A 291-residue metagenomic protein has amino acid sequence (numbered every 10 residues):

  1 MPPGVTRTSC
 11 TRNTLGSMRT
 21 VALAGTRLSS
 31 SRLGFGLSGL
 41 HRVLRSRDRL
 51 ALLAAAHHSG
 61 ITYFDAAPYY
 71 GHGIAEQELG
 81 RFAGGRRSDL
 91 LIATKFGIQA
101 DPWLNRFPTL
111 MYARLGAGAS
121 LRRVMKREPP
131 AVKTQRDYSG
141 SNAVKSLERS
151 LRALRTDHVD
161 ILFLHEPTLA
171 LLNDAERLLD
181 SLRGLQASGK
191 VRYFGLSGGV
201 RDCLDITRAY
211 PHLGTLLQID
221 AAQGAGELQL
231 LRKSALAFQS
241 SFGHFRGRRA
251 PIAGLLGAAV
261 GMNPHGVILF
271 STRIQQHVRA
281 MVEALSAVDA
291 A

Functional and structural regions predicted by a protein language model:
G4, L15-G16, T20, P68 (+3 more regions): Beta/alpha (TIM)-barrel catalytic core signal, keyed to glycine-rich beta->alpha loops juxtaposed to Asp/Glu that bind
G4-Y112, A187, A258, G266: N-terminal binding-site loop/beta-alpha segment at the start of enzyme catalytic domains that lines or forms
L28, S59, S88, K145 (+4 more regions): Structured loop/turn residues at beta-strand edges in well-structured enzyme cores
R32, Y63, H158-I161, Y193 (+2 more regions): Residues at the N-termini of beta-strands
G36-R47, E128-V144, L169-L171: Active-site mouth loops of central-metabolism enzymes
V43-A56, S139-A153, G199-I206, P251-L256: Short, acidic/polar
L91-K95, L115-R123, I161-L162, A237-H244: Non-cysteine beta-strand/loop elements that form the S-adenosyl-L-methionine
A100-K133: Alpha-helical membrane-targeting segments
